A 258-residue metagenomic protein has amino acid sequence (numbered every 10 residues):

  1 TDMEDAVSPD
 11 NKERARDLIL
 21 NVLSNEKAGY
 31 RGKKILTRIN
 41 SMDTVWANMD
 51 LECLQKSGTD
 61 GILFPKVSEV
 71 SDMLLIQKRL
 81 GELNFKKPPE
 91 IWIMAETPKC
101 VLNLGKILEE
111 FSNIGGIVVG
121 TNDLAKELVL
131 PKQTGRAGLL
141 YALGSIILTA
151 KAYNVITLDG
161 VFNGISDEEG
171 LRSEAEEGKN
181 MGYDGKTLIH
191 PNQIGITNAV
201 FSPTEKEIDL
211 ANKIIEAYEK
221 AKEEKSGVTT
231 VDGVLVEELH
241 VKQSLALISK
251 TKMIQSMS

Functional and structural regions predicted by a protein language model:
T1-S258: Expand to "…catalyze enediolate/carbanion chemistry for C-C bond making/breaking, isomerization, decarboxylation
